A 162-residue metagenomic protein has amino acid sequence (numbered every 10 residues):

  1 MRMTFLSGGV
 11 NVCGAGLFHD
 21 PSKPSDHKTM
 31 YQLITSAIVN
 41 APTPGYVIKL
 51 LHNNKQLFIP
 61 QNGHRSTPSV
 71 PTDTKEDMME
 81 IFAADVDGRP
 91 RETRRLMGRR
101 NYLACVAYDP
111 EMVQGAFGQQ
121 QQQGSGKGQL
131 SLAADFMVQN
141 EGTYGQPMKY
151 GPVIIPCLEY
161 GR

Functional and structural regions predicted by a protein language model:
M1-R162: Long, structured stretches of catalytic cores involved in phosphate-ester chemistry, encompassing
